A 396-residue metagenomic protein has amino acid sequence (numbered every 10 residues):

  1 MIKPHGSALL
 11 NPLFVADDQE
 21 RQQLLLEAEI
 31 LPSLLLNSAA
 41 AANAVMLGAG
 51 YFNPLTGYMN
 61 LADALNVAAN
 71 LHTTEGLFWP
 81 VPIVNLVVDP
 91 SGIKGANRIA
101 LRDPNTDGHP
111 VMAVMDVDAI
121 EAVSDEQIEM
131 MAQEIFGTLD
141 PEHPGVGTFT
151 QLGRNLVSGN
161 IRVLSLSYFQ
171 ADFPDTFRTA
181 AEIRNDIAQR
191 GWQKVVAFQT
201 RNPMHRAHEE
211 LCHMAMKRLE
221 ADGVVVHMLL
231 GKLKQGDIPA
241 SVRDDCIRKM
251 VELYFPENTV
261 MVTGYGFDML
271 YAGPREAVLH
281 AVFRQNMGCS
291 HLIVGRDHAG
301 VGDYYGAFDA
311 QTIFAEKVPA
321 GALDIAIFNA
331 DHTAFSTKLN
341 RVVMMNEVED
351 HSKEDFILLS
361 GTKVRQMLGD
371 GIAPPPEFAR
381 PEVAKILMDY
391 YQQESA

Functional and structural regions predicted by a protein language model:
M1-A396: Active-site cores that bind ATP or allylic diphosphates and position pyrophosphate for catalysis
